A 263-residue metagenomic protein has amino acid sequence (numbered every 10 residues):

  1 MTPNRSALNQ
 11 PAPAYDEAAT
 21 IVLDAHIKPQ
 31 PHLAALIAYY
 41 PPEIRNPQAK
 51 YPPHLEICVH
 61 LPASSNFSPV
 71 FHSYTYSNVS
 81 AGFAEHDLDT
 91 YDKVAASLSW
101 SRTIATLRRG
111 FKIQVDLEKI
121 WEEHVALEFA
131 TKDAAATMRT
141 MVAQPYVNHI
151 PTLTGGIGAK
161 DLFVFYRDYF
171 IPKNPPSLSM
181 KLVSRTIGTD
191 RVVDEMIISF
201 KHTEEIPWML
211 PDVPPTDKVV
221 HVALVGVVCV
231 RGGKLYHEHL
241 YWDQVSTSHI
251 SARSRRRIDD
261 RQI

Functional and structural regions predicted by a protein language model:
T2-T20, I27-I263: C-terminal and inter-domain tail/linker signature
